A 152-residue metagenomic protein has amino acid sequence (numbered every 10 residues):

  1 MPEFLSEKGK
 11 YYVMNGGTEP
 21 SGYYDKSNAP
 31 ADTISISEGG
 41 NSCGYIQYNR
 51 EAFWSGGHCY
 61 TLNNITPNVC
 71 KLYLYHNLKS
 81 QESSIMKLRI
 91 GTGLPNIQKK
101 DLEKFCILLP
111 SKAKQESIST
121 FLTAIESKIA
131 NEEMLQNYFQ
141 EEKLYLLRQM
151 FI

Functional and structural regions predicted by a protein language model:
M1-I107: DNA target-recognition domains and sequence-specific DNA-contacting regions of bacterial/archaeal
K104-I152: Amphipathic alpha-helical coiled-coil/heptad-repeat segments
